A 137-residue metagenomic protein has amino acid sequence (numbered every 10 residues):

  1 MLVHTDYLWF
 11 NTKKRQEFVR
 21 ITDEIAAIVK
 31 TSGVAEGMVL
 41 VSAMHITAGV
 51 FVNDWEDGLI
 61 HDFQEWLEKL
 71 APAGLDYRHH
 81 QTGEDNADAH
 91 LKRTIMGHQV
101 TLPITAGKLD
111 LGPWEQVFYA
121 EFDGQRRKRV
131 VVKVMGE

Functional and structural regions predicted by a protein language model:
M1-E137: Active-site histidine-anchored catalytic micro-motif
